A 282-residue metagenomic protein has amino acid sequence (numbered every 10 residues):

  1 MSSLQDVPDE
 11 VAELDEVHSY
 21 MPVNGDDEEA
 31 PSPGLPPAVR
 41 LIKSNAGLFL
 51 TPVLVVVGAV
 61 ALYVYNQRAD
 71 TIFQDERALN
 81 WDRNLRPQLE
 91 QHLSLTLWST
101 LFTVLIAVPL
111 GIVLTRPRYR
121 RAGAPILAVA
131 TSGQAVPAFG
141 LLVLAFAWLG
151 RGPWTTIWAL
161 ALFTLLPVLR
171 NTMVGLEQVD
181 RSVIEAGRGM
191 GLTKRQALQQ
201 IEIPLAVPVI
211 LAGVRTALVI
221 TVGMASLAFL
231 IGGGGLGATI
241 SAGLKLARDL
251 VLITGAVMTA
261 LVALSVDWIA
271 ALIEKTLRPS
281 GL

Functional and structural regions predicted by a protein language model:
M1-L101, R278-L282: N-terminal, non-cleaved signal-anchor transmembrane helix
R86-S94, A130-G133, F146, G150 (+4 more regions): Alpha-helical membrane-interface segments at transmembrane helix boundaries
P87-S99, F146-P167, V207, V251-G255: Loop-to-helix entry region at the N-terminal start of transmembrane alpha-helices in multi-pass membrane transporters
I106, A130-A138, W158-M173, E177 (+2 more regions): Faces of alpha-helical transmembrane segments in polytopic inner-membrane proteins
L110-A145, R170-Q178, E185: Cytoplasmic-entry segments and transmembrane alpha-helices of multi-pass inner-membrane transporters
L162, K194-A228, T254, M258-T259 (+1 more regions): Transmembrane alpha-helices
L176-S182, A186-A206, G232-G234: Short helix-to-coil transition segments within interhelical loops that connect adjacent transmembrane helices
L236-T276: Hydrophobic alpha-helical transmembrane segments of polytopic membrane proteins
